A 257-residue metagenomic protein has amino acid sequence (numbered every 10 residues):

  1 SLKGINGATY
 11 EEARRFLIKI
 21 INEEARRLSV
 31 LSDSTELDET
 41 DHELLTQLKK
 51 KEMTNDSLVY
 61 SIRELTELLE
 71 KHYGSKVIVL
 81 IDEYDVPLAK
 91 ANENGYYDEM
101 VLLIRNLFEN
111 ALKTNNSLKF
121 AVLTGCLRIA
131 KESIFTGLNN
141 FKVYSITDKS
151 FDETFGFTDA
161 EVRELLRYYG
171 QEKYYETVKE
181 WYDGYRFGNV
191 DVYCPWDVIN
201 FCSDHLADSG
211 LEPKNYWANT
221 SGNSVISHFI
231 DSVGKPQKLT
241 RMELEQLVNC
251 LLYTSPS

Functional and structural regions predicted by a protein language model:
S1-V77: P-loop NTPase nucleotide-binding core
E64-E70, E99-L118: Substrate-engagement module of ASCE P-loop NTPases
S75-Y97: Conserved P-loop NTPase "ATPase switch" module shared by AAA+ and STAND
L80, K119-C126: Structural recognition of the conserved hydrophobic beta-strand(s) that form the central parallel beta-sheet of P-loop
K131-G137, Y144-F201: Amphipathic alpha-helical segments of the small helical/lid subdomains adjacent to P-loop NTPase cores
W181-P236: C-terminal helical "lid" subdomain and adjoining coupling/linker elements of P-loop NTPases
T240-L252: Conserved helicase/translocase motor-coupling segment
Y253-S257: Conserved small/polar residues in nucleotide/adenosyl-binding loops
